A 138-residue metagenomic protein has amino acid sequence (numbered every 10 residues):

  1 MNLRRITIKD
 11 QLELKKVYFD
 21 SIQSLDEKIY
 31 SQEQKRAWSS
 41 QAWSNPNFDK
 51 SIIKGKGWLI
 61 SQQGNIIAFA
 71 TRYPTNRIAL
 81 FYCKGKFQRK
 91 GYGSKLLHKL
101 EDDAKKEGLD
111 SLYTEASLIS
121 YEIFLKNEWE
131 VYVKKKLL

Functional and structural regions predicted by a protein language model:
M1-L3: Extreme N-terminal starter segment of soluble prokaryotic enzymes
R5-K9, K16-K86, L97-H98, I119: Acetyl-CoA-dependent GNAT
R89-D102: Conserved acetyl-CoA-binding loop-helix of GNAT-fold acetyltransferases
D103, I123: Short alpha-helical functional segments enriched in proximate histidine and acidic residues
A104-S117: Conserved GNAT acetyl-CoA-binding A-motif
Y113-E115, E130-L138: Conserved catalytic-core motifs of GNAT/GCN5-like acyltransferases
F124-L125, W129: Conserved active-site tyrosine of GNAT-family acetyltransferases
